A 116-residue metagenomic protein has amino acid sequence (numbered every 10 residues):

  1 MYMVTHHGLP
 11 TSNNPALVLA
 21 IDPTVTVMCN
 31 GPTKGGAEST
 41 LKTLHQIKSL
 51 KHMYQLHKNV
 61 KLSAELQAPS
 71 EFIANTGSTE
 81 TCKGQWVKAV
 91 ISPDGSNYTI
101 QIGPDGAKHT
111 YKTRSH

Functional and structural regions predicted by a protein language model:
M1-T43: Active-site-proximal loop/helix segments of hydrolase catalytic cores
V25-H116: Binuclear metal-ion centers of metallo-dependent hydrolases, dominated by the metallo-beta-lactamase
